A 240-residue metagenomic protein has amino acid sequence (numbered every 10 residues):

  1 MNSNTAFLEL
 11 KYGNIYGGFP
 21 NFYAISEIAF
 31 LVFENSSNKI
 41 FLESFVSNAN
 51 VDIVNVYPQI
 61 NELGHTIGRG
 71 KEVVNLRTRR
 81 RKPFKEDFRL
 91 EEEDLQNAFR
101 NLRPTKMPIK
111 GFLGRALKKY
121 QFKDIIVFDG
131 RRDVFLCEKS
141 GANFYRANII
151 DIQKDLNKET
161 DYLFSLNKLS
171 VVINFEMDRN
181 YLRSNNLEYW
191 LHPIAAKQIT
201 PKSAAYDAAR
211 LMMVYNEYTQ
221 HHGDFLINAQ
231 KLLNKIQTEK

Functional and structural regions predicted by a protein language model:
M1-F45: Entry/capping segment at the start of metal-dependent catalytic domains with acidic active-site entry clusters
L8-L10, T105-K106, V127-G130: Short His-Asn-centered micro-motif
Y12, Q96-K106, A196-Q198: Surface-exposed cleft-lining segments at the edges of enzyme active sites
Y16, G111, I194: Residue-level detector of functional hotspots within protein domains
N21, L102, T200-A204: Aromatic-acidic/polar surface patches that form glycan- and anion
V32-K82, E86, L90-N97, G114-K240: Metal-dependent phosphoesterase core characteristic of DEDDh/y 3'-5' exonuclease domains
P104-A116: A short, well-structured juxtamembrane/interface segment
